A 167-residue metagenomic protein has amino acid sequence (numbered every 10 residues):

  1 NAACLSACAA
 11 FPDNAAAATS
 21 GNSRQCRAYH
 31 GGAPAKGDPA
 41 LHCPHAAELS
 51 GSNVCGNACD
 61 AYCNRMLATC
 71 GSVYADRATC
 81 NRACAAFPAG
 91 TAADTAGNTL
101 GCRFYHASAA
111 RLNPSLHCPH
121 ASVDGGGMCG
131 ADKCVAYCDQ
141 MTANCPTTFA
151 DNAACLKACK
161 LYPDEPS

Functional and structural regions predicted by a protein language model:
N1-S167: Mature extracellular/luminal domains of secreted and GPI-anchored eukaryotic proteins, especially small
